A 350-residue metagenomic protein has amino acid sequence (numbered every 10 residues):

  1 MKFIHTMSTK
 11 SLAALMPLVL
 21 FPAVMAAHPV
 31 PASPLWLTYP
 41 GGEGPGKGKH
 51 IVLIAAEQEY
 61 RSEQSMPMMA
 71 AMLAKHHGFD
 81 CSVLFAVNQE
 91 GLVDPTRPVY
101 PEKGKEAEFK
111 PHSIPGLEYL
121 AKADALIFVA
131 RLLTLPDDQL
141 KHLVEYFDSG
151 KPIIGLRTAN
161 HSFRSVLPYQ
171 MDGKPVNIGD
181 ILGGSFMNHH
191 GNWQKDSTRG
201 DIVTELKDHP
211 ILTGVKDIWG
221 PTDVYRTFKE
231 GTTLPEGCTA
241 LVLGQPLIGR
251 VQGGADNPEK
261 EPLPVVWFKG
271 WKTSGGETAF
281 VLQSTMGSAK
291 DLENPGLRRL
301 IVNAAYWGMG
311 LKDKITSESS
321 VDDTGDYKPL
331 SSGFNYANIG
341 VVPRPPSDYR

Functional and structural regions predicted by a protein language model:
M1-T9: N-terminal secretory signal peptides that target proteins for export/translocation
K10-V24: Bacterial N-terminal signal peptides
H28-G46, Q64-S65, M72-H76, A86-V87 (+5 more regions): Extracellular ligand-binding/catalytic regions of CAZymes and related secreted enzymes and adhesion modules
L37-E43, V52-I54, Q58-G155, A159-S162: Helical hinge/lid and interdomain linker segments adjacent to catalytic or ligand-binding clefts that mediate domain
G46-K47, A121-K122, S149, K207 (+2 more regions): Residue-level preference for short coil/turn positions at secondary-structure junctions
K47, S65-M69, Y119, Q139-L143 (+4 more regions): Stable alpha-helical elements in mature extracytoplasmic
K47-G48, L156-G254, S317-R350: An acidic, glycine-rich "communication" segment
A55, L241-L243, L282-M286: Active-site-proximal beta-strand elements of phosphoester/diester hydrolases
